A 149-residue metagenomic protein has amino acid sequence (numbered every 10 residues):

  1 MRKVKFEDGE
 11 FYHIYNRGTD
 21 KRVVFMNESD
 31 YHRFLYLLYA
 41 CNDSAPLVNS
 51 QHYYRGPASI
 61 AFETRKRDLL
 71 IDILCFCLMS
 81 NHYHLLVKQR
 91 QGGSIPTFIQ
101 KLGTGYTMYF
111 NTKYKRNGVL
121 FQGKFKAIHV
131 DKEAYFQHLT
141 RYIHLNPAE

Functional and structural regions predicted by a protein language model:
M1-E149: Short catalytic/metal-binding and nucleic-acid-binding patches
